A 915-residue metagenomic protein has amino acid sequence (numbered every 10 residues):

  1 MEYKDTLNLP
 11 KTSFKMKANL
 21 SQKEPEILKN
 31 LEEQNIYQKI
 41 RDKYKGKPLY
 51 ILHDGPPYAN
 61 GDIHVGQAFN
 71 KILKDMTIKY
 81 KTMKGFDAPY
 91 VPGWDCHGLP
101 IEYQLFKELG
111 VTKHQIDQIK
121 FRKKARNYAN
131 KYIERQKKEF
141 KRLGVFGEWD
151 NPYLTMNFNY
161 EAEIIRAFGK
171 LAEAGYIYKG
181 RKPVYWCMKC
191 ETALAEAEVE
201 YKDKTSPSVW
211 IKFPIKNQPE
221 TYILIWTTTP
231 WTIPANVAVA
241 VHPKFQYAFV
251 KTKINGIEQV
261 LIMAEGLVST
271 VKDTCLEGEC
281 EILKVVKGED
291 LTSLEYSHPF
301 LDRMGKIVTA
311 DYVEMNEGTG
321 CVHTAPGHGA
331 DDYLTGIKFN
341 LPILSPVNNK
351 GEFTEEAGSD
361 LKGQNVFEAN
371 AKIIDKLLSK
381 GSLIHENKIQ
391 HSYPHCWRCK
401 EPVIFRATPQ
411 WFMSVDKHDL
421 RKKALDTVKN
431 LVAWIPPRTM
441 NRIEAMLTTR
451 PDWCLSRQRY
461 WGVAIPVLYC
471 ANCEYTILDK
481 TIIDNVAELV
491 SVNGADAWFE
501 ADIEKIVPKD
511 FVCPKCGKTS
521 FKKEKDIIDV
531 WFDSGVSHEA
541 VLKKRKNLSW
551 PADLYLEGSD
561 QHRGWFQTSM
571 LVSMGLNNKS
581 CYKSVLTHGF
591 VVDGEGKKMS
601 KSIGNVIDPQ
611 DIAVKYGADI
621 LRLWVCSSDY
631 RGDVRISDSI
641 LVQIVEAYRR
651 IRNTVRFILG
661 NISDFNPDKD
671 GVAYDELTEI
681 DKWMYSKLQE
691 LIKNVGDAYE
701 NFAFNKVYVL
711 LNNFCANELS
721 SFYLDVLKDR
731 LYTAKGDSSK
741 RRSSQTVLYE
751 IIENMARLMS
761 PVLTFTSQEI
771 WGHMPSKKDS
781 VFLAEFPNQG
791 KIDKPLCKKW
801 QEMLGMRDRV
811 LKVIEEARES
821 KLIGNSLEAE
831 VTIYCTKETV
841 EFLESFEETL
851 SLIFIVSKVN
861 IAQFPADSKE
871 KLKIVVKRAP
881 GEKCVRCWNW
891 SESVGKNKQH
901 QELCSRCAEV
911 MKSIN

Functional and structural regions predicted by a protein language model:
E2-S13, K17-L20, E26, N30-Q34 (+15 more regions): Residue patterns forming the tRNA-binding/recognition surfaces of aminoacyl-tRNA synthetases and related DALR
D42-Q104, I164, I225-T227, W231 (+6 more regions): N-terminal catalytic cores of NTP/NDP-binding nucleotidyl/phosphoryl-transfer enzymes
Y44, P48-D54, G66-F69, L73 (+16 more regions): Secondary-structure capping and boundary motifs in well-ordered enzyme cores
D95, V184, M188, A195-E200 (+7 more regions): Acidic, turn-prone loop/beta-hairpin segments
C187, C396, C470, C513-C516 (+2 more regions): Short cysteine-rich clusters marking metal-coordination/redox-active sites
E191, Q458, E474, G517 (+2 more regions): Cys/His-coordinated zinc-binding microdomains
I215, G305, F339-G351, R459-W461 (+2 more regions): Alpha-helical recognition segments enriched in aromatics with Gly/Pro capping that present substrate-recognition
A238, F245-C321, A330-L334: Protease-associated
